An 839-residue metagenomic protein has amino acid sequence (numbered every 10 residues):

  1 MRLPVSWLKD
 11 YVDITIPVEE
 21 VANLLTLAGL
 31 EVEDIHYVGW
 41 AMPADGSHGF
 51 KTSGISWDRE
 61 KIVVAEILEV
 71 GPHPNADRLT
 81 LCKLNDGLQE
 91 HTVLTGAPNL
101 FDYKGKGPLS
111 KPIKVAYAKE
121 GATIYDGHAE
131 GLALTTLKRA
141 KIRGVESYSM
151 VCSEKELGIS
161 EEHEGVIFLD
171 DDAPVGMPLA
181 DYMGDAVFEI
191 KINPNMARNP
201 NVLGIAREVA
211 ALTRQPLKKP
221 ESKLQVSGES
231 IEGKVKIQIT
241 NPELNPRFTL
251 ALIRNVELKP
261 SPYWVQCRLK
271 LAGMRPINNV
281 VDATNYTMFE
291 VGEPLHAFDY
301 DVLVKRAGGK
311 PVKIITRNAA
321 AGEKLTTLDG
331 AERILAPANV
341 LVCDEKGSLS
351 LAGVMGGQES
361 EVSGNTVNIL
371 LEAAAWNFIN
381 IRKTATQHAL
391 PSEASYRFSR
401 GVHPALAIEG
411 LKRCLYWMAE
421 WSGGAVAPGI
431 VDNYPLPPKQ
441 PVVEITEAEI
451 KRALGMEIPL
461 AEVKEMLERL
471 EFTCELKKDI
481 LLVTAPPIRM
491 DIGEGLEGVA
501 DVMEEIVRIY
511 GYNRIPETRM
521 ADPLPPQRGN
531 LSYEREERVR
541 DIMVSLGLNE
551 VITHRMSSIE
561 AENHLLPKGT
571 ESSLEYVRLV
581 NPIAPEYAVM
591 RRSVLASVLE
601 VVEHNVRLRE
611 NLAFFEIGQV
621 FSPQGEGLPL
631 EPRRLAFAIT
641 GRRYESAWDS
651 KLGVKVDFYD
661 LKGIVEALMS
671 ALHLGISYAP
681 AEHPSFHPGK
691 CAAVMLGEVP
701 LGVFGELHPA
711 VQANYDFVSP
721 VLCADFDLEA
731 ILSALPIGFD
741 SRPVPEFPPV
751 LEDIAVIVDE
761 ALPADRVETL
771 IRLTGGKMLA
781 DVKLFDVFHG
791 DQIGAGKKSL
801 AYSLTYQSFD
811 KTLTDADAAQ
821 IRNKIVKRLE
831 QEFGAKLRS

Functional and structural regions predicted by a protein language model:
M1-V226, L370, E393, R397 (+3 more regions): Phosphate-backbone binding interfaces of nucleic-acid-interacting proteins
R2, R469-L476, G627-L630, A636 (+1 more regions): A carboxyl-terminal module marker
V5, N23-A28, T52-G54, T80 (+3 more regions): Glycine/proline-enriched, intrinsically flexible loops and inter-domain linkers
H48-S53, V63-L94, D102, C267 (+1 more regions): Conserved mixed alpha/beta core segments that line enzyme active sites in large multi-domain catalysts
P72, L137-A140, I315-M355, E359-V362 (+6 more regions): Class II aminoacyl-tRNA synthetase-like tRNA-binding/catalytic domains
I142-C152, P178, Y182, A186 (+3 more regions): Mobile "lid/hinge" segments at catalytic clefts and subdomain interfaces of large enzymes
G204, V443-F615, T805-S808, L813 (+1 more regions): Extended, well-folded interaction surfaces typified by the phenylalanyl-tRNA synthetase beta subunit core
T213-I239, S422-I450, E457, V502: Terminal amphipathic helices with adjacent charged low-complexity linkers/tails
